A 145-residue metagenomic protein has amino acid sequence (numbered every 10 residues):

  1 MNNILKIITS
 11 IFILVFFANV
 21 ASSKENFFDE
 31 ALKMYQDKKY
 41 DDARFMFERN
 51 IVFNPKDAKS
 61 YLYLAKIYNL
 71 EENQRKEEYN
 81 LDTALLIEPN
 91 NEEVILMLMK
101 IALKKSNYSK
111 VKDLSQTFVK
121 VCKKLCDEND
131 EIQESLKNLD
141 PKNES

Functional and structural regions predicted by a protein language model:
Q36-D37, L70-E71, K104, S135-K142: Register position in tetratricopeptide repeats
R49-N50, T83-A84, T117-F118: Canonical positions in the second alpha-helix
F53, I87, K120-K124: Structural marker of alpha-solenoid helical repeat scaffolds
D57, N91, L125-C126: Residue-level recognition of tetratricopeptide repeat
Y63, M97-L98, E131-S135: Canonical tetratricopeptide repeat
K112-S145: Terminal, low-structured helical/coil segments at or just beyond the last alpha-helical repeat
